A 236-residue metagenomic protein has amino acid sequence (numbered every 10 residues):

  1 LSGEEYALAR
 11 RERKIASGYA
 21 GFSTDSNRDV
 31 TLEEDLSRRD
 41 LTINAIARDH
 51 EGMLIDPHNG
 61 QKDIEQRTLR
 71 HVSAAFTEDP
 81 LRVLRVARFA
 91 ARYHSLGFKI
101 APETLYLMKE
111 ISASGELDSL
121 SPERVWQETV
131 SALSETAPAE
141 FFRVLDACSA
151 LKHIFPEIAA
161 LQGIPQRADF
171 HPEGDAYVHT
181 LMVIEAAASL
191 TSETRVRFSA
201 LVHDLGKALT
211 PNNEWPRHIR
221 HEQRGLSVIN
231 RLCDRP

Functional and structural regions predicted by a protein language model:
L1-P236: Catalytic cores of the polymerase beta-like nucleotidyltransferase superfamily and closely associated nucleotide
